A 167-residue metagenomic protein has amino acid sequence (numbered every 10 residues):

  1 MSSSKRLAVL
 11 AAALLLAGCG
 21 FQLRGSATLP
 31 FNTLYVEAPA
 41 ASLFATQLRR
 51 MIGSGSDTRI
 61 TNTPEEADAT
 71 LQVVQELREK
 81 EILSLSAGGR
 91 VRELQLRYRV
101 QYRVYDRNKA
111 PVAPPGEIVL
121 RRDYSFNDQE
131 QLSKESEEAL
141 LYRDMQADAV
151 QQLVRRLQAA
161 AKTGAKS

Functional and structural regions predicted by a protein language model:
M1-A8: Bacterial N-terminal signal peptides that target proteins for export
L15-G18: C-terminal motif of bacterial Sec signal peptides marking the signal peptidase cleavage site
G20-L23: Bacterial signal peptide processing site
T28-Y35, E130-E135: Acidic/histidine-rich, surface-exposed loop or edge segments in extracytoplasmic proteins
P30-L77: N-terminal segment of the mature soluble domain
Q72-E117, R121-A139, R155: Surface-exposed short loop/turn segments
L132-S167: C-terminal/domain-edge helix-coil "capping" segments
